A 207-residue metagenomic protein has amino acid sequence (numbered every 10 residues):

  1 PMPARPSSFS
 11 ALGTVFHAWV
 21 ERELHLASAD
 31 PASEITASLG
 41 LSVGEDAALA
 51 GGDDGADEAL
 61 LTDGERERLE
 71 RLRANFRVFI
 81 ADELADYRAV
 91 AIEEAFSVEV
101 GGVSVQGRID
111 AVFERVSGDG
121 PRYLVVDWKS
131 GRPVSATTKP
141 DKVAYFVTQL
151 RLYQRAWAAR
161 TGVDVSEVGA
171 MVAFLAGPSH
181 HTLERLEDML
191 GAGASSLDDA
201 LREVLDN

Functional and structural regions predicted by a protein language model:
P1-R5, A136-K139: Short hinge/gating elements
M2-A95, E99, E184-E187: A non-catalytic, helix-rich entry segment at domain boundaries
S7-W19, D30, G64-R71, A91 (+6 more regions): Generic recognition of stable, solvent-exposed alpha-helical segments in well-folded globular domains
E21, H25-L26, G131, A159-V163 (+1 more regions): Short, well-ordered loop/turn and helix-capping segments at boundaries between secondary-structure elements and domains
G44-L61, R115-R122, S135-P140, V163-V165 (+1 more regions): Intrinsically disordered, low-complexity coil segments
V90, Y123, S166-A170: Residue-level recognition of the N-termini of beta-strands and the immediately preceding loop/turn
A91-R151, R155-R160: Non-catalytic protein-protein interaction segments used by genome-maintenance enzymes to assemble and couple activities
V143, L152-N207: Metal-dependent nuclease catalytic regions and adjoining charged, substrate-binding loops involved in nucleic-acid end
